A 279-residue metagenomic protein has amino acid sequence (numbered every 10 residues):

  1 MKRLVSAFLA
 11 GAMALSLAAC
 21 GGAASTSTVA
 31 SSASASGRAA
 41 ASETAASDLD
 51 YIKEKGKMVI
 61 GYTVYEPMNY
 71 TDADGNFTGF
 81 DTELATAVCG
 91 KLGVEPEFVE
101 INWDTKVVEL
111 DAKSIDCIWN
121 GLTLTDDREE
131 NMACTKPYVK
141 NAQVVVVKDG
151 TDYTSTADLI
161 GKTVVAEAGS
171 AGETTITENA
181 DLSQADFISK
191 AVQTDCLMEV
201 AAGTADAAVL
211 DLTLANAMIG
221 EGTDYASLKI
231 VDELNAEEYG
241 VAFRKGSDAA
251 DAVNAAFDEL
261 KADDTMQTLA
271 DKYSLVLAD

Functional and structural regions predicted by a protein language model:
A18-S36: Bacterial lipoprotein signal-peptidase II cleavage site
A23, T82-K91, S170, N216 (+1 more regions): Extended ligand-binding regions for polar small-molecule ligands
V29, A40-G121: Extracytoplasmic small-molecule ligand-binding "clamshell" domains of the periplasmic binding protein/Venus flytrap
A41, A46, A171-A191, A226-V231 (+1 more regions): Ligand-binding clefts/hinges and TM-proximal coupling segments of bilobed small-molecule sensing domains
G90-K91, V99-E100, D104-C117, N131-A133 (+3 more regions): Short helices/loops that flank or line small-molecule/ion binding pockets
L122-E130, T175-E178, A201-A202, D206-N235: A ligand-binding cleft/hinge motif common to bilobed small-molecule-binding domains
K140-V147, L212, N216, G220-D258 (+1 more regions): Periplasmic-binding protein-like
V147-V164: Flexible hinge/capping segments at coil-to-helix
